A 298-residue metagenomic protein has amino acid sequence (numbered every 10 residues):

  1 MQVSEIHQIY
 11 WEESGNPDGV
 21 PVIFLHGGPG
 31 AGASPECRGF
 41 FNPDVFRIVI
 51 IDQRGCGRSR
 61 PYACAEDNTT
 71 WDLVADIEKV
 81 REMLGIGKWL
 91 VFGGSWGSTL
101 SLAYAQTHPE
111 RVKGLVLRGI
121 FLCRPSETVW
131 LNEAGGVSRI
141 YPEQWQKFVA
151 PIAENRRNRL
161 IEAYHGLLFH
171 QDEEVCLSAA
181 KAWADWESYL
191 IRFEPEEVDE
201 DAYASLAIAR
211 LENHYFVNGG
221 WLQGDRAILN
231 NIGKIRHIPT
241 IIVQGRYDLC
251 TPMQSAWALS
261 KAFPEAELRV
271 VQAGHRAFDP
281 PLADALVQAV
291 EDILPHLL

Functional and structural regions predicted by a protein language model:
S4-P61, R81: Conserved HGGG/HGGXW glycine-rich cap/lid loop of the alpha/beta-hydrolase fold
W71-W89: Conserved acidic catalytic loop of the alpha/beta-hydrolase fold
G87-S126: Conserved hydrolase catalytic core segment
V112-A163: A catalytic-pocket lid/entrance helix-loop region that shapes and gates access to the active site across common
H214-I232: Active-site nucleophile elbow and catalytic-triad environment of alpha/beta-hydrolase enzymes
I235-R236, I242-Q244: Short beta-strand/loop motif that positions the catalytic acidic residue of the alpha/beta-hydrolase fold
L249-S255: Conserved alpha/beta-hydrolase "acid-adjacent" motif
A266-L298: Catalytic active-site module of serine/aspartate enzymes centered on a nucleophile-bearing elbow/loop
